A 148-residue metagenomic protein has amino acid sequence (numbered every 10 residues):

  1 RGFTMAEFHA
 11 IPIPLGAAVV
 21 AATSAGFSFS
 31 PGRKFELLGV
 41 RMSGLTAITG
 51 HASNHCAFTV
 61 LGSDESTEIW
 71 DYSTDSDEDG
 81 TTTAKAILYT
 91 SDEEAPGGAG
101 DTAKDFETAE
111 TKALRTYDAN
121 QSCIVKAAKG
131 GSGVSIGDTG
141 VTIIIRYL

Functional and structural regions predicted by a protein language model:
G2-L148: Surface-exposed, low-hydrophobicity beta-strand/loop segments enriched in small/polar/acidic residues
